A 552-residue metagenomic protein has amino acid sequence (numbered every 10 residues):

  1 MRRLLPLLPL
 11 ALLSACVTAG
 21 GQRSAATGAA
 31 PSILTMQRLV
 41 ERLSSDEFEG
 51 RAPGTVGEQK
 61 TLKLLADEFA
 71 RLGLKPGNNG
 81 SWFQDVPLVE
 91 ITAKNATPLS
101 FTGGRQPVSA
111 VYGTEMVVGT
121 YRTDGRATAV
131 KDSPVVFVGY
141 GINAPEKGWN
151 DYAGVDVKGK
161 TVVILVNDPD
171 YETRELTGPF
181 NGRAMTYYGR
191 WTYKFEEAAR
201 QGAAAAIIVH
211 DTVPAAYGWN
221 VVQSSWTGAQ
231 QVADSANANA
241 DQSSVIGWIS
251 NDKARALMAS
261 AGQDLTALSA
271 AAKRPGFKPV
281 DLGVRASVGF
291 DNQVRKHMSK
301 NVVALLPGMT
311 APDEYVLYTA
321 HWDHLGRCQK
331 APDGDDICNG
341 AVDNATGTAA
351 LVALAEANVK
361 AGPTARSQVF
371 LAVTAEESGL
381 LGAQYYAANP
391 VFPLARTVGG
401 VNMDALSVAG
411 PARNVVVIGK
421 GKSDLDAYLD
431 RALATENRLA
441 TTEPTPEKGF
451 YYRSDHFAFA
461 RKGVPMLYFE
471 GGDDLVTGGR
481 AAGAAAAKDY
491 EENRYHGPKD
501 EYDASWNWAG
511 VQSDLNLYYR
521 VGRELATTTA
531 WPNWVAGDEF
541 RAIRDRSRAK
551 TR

Functional and structural regions predicted by a protein language model:
S14-A15: C-terminal motif of bacterial Sec signal peptides marking the signal peptidase cleavage site
R23-A25, V111-V245, P307, D336-N339 (+2 more regions): Extracellular/luminal Protease-associated
A30-F48, P53-P76, S100-T102, Q106 (+4 more regions): Catalytic-core environment of secreted peptidases
P31, T35-R38, R42, V56-E68 (+12 more regions): Extracytoplasmic/secreted proteins, especially bacterial periplasmic and envelope-associated proteins
E49-L176, V280-G283, F290, V294 (+2 more regions): Noncatalytic luminal/extracellular "stalk/propeptide" segments of secretory-pathway proteins
T102-P107, E115-G154, A238-G340, E356 (+2 more regions): Soluble metallo-hydrolase cores and metallopeptidase-like ectodomains found primarily in the secretory/periplasmic
G113-E115, A127-T128, A153, G159 (+6 more regions): Metal-dependent peptidase/peptidase-like ectodomains
E356, K360, V476-R544: His/Asp/Glu-rich mid-to-C-terminal helical/loop segments that flank catalytic regions of hydrolases
